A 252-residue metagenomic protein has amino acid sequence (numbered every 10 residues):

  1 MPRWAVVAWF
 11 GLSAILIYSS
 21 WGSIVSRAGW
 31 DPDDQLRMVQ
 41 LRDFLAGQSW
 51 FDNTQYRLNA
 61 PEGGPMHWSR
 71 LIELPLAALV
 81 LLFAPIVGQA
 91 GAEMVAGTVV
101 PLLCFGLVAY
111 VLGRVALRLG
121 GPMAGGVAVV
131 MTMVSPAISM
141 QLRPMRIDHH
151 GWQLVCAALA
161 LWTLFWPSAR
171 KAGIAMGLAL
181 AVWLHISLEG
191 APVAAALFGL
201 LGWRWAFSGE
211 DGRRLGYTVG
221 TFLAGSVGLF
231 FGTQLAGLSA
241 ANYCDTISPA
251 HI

Functional and structural regions predicted by a protein language model:
M1-S23, G126: Start-transfer (signal-anchor) and selected internal transmembrane alpha helices of multi-pass inner/ER membrane
W9-S13, V100-V115, M123-S168, A172-A206 (+1 more regions): Membrane-embedded helix bundles of polyisoprenyl
S19-L117, A124-M131, S135-A158: Active-site lumenal/periplasmic loops and adjacent helix-entry segments of GT-C-fold, multi-pass membrane
W30-D31, Y217-I252: Transmembrane helical bundles and short interhelical boundary loops of multi-pass, membrane-embedded
G47, L82, L119, G202-W205 (+1 more regions): Change "in soluble alpha/beta enzymes" to "in soluble alpha/beta proteins
Q48-S49, S168-A169, E210-D211: Residue-level recognition of short, well-ordered coil/turn positions that link secondary-structure elements
A90-E93, A169, S248: A diffuse structural propensity rather than consistent per-protein peaks
G209-Y217: Membrane-interface helix-loop-helix junctions at transmembrane boundaries of multi-pass membrane enzymes, predominantly
